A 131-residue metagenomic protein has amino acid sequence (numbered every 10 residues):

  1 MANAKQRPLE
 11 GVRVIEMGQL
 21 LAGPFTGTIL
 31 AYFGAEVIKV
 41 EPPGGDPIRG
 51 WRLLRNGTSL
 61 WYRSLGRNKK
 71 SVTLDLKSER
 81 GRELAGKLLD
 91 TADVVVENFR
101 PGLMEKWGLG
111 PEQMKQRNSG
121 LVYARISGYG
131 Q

Functional and structural regions predicted by a protein language model:
M1-Q131: N-terminal helix-loop segment corresponding to the beta1-alpha1 unit of nucleotide/adenylate-binding folds
